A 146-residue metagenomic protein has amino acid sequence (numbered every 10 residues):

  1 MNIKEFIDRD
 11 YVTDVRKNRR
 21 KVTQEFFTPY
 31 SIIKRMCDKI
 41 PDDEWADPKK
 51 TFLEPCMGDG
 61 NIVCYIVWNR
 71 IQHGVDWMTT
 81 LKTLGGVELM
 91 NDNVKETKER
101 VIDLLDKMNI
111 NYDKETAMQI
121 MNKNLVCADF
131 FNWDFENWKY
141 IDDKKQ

Functional and structural regions predicted by a protein language model:
M1-Q146: SAM-dependent methyltransferase catalytic region
